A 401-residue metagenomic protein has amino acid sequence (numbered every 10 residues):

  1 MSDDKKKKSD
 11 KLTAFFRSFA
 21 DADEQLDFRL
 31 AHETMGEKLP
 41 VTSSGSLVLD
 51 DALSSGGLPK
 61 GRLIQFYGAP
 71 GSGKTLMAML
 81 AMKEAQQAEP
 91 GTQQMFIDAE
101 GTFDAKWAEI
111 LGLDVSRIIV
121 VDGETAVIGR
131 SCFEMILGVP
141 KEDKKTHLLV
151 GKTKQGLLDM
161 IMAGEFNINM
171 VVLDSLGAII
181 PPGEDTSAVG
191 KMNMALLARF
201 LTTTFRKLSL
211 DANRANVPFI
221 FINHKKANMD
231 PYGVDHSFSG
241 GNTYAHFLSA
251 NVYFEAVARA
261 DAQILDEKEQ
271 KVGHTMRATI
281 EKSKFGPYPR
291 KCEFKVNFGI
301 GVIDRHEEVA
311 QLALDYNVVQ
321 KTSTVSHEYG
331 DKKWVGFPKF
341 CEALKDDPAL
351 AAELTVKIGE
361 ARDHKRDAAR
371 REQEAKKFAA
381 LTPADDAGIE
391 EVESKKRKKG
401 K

Functional and structural regions predicted by a protein language model:
S2-H32, R259-K401: C-terminal regions of RecA-like/P-loop NTPase motor modules
D3-R117, G129-H147, G151-K152: The Walker A/P-loop phosphate-binding site
K7-A14, S44, V48, G61 (+14 more regions): Charged, alpha-helix-enriched surfaces in structured cytosolic catalytic cores of large nucleotide-utilizing machines
L49, A108, D174, N223 (+3 more regions): Residue-level signature of catalytic and energy-coupling elements of molecular machines, predominantly ATP/GTP-dependent
L63-G68, A188-A195, N228-V234, K291-G299 (+2 more regions): Short hinge/gating elements
I64-F66, M95-I97, I119-V121, I220 (+2 more regions): Hydrophobic/aromatic beta-strand patches that form the interior of the parallel beta-sheet core in alpha/beta enzyme
L80, E89-N193, T203, H364 (+1 more regions): Conserved inter-motif catalytic segment of the P-loop NTP-binding fold
M194-Y316: Phosphate-binding/switch region of NTP-binding enzymes
